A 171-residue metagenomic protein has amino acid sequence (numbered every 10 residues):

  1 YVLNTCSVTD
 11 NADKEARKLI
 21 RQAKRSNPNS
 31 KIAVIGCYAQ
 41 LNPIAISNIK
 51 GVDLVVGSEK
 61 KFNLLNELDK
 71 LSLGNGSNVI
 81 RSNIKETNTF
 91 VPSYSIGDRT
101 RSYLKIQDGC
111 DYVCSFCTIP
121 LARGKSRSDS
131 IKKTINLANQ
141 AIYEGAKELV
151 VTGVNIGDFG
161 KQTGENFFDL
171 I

Functional and structural regions predicted by a protein language model:
Y1-D158, N166: Proteins enriched for Cys/Gly/acidic motifs involved in redox and nucleic-acid/cofactor modification
G164-I171: Alpha-helix-loop-beta-strand connector modules within alpha/beta enzyme cores
